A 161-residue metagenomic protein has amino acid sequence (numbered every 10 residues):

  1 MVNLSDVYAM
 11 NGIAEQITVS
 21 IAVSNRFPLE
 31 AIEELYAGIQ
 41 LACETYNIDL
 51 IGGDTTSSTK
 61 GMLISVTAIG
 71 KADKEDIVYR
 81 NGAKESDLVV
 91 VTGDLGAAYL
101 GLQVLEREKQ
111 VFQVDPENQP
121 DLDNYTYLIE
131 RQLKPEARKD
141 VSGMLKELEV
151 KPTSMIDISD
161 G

Functional and structural regions predicted by a protein language model:
M1-G161: Helix-biased detector of long, well-ordered alpha-helical tracts
